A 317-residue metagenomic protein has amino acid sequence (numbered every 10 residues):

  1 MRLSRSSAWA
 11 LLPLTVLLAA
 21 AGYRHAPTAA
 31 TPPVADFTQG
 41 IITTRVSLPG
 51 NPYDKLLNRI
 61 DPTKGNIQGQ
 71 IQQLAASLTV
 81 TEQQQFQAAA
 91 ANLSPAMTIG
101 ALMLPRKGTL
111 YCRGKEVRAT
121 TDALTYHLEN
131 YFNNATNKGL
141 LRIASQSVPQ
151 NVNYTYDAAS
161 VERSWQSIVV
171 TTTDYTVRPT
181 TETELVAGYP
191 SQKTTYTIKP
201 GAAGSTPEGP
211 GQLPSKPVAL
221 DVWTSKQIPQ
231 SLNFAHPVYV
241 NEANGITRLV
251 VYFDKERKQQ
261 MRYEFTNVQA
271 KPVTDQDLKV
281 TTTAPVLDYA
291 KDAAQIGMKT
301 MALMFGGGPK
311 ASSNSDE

Functional and structural regions predicted by a protein language model:
M1-S6: Positively charged n-region of N-terminal signal peptides that target proteins for export
A8-L11, T31: Low-complexity, intrinsically disordered segments with a bias for serine/threonine
A10-A19: Bacterial N-terminal signal peptides
A19-Y23, P27-A30: Boundary at the C-terminal end of the N-terminal hydrophobic targeting segment
T28-E317: Extended soluble regions of mature proteins
